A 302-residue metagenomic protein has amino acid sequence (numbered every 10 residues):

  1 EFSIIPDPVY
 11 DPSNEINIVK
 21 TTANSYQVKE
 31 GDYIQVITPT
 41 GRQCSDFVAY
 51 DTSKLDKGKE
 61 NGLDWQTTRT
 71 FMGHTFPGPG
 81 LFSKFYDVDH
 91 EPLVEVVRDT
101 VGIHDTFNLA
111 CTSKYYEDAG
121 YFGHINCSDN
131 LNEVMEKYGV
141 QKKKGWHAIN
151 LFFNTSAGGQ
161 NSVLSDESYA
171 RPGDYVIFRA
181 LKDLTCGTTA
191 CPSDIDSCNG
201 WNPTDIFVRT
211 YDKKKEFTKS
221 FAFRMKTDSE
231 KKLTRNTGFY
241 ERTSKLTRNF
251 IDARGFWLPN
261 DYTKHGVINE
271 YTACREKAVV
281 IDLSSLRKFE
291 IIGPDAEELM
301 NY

Functional and structural regions predicted by a protein language model:
E1-K219: Acidic, Ser/Thr/Pro
T210-Y302: Glycine/proline-enriched, intrinsically flexible loops and inter-domain linkers
